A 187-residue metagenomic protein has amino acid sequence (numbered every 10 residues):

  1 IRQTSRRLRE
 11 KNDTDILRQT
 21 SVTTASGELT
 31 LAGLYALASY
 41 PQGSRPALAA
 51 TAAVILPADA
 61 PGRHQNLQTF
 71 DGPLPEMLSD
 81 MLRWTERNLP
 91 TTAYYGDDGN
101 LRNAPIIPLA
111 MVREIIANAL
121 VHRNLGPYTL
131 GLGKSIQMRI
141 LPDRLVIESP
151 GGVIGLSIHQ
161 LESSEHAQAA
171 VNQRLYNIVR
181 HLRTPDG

Functional and structural regions predicted by a protein language model:
I1-L130, I136-L145, S149-A169, L182-G187: Active-site helix-to-loop segments that bind/position phosphate- or nucleotide-bearing substrates and donors across
V171-R174, I178: Active-site "cap" helix and flanking loop/linker of ATP-utilizing ligase/carboxylase catalytic domains
